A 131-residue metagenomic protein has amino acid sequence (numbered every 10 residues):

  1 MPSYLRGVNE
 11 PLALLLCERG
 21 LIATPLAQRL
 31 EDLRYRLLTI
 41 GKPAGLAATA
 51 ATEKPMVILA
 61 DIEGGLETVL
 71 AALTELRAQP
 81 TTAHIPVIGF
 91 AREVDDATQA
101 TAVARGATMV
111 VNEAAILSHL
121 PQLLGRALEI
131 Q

Functional and structural regions predicted by a protein language model:
M1-L12, A23, A27, L123-Q131: Non-catalytic signal-transmission and effector/linker regions of two-component phosphorelay proteins
R34-K42: Short hydrophobic/Thr-rich beta-strand motif most characteristic of the beta2 strand and flanking loop of CheY-like
K42-V57: Acidic, metal-coordinating helix/loop segments flanking the phosphotransfer/catalytic sites of two-component signaling
L59-L76: Conserved phosphotransfer microenvironments
R77-A83, R105: Conserved phosphotransfer cores of two-component systems
H84-V94: A short, hydrophobic beta-strand element within the central beta-sheet of small alpha/beta folds
V94-V110: Alpha4 helix (beta4-alpha4-beta5 surface) of REC/receiver domains from two-component response regulators
A115-L124: C-terminal output helix
